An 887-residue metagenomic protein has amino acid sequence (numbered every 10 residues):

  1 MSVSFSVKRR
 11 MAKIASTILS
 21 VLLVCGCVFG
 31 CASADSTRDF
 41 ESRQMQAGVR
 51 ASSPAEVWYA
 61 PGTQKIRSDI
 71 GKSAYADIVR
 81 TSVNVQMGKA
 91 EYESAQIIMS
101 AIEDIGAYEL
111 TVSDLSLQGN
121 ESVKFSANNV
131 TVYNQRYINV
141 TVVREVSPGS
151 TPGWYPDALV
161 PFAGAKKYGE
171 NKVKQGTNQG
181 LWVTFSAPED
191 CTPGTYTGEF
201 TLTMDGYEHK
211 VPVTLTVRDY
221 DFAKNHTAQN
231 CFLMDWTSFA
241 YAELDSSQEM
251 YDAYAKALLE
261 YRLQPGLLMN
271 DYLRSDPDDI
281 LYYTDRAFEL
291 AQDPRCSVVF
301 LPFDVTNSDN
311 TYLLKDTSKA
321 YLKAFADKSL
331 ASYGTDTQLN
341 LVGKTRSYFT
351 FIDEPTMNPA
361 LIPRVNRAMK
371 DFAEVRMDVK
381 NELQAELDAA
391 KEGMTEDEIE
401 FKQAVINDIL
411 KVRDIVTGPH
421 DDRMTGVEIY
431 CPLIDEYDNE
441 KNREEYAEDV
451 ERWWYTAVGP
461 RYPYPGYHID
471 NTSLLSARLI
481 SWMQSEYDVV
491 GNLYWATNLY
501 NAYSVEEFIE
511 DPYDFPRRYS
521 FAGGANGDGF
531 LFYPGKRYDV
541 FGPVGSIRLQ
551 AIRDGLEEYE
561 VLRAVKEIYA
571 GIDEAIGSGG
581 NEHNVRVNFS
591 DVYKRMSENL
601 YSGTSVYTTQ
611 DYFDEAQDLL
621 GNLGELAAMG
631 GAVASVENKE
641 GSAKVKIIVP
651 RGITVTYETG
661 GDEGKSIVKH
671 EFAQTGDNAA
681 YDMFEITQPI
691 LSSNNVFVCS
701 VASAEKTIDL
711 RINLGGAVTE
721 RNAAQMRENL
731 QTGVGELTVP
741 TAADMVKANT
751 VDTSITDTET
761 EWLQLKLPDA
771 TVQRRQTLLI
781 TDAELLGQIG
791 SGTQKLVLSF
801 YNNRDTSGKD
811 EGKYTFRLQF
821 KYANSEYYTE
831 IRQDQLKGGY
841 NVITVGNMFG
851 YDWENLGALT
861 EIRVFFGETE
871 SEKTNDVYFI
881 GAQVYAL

Functional and structural regions predicted by a protein language model:
C27-S36: Sec-dependent signal peptide cleavage junction
T37-V79, Q96, I102-V183, C191 (+1 more regions): Surface-exposed binding patches on compact interaction domains or structured appendages
I102, S186-P193, T687-S693, G850-W853: Short, surface-exposed loop/turn segments at beta-strand-coil junctions that are enriched for proline with nearby
Y155, T177, F185-S186, Y196-M204 (+5 more regions): Aromatic-lined carbohydrate-binding surfaces of glycoside hydrolases
A324-I362, M369-P419, S504-A634: Catalytic domains of carbohydrate-active enzymes that cleave complex glycans
E448-A477: Active-site clefts of carbohydrate-active enzymes
V751-Q776: Short carbohydrate-recognition loop motifs
D769-W853, A858, F866-E868, E872-F879 (+1 more regions): Extracellular ligand-binding interfaces
